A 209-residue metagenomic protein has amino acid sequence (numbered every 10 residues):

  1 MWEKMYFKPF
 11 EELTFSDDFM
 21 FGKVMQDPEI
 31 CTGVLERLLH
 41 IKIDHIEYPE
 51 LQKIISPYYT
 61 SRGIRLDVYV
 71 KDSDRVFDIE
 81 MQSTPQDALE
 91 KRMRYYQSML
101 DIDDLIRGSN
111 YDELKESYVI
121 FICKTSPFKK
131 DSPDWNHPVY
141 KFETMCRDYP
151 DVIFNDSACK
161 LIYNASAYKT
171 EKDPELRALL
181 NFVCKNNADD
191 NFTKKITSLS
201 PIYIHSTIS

Functional and structural regions predicted by a protein language model:
M1-S209: Elongated, amphipathic alpha-helical interaction scaffolds
